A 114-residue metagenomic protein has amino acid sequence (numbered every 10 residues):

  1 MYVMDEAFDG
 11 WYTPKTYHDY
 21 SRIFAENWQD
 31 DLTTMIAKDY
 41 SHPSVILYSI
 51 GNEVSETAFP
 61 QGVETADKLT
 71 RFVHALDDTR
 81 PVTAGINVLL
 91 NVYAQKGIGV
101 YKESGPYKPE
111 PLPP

Functional and structural regions predicted by a protein language model:
M1-P114: Substrate-binding/catalytic cleft of secreted carbohydrate-active enzymes, primarily glycoside hydrolases
